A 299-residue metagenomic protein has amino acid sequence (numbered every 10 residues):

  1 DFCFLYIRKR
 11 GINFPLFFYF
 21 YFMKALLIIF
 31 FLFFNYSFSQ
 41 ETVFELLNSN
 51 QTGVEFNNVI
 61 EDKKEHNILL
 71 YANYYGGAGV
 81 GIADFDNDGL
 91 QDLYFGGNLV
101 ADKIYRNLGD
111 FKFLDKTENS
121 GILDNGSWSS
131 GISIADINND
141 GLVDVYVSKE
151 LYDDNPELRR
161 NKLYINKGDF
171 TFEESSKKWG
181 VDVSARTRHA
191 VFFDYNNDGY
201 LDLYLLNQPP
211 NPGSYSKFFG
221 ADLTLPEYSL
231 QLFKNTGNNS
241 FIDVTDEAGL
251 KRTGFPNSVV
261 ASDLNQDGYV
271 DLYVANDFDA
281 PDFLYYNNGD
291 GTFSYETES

Functional and structural regions predicted by a protein language model:
D1-F4, F17-E41: Bacterial Sec-dependent N-terminal signal peptides
Y6-F17, Y228: Positively charged N-terminal leader segments that act as targeting/secretion signals
R8, I12, M23, F34 (+3 more regions): Generic cytosolic/nucleocytoplasmic N-terminal low-complexity/intrinsically disordered segments
F14-P15, F30, F34, D194 (+1 more regions): A periodicity- and composition-biased signal for non-globular, repetitive helical segments
S39-S299: Beta-propeller-forming repeat regions
